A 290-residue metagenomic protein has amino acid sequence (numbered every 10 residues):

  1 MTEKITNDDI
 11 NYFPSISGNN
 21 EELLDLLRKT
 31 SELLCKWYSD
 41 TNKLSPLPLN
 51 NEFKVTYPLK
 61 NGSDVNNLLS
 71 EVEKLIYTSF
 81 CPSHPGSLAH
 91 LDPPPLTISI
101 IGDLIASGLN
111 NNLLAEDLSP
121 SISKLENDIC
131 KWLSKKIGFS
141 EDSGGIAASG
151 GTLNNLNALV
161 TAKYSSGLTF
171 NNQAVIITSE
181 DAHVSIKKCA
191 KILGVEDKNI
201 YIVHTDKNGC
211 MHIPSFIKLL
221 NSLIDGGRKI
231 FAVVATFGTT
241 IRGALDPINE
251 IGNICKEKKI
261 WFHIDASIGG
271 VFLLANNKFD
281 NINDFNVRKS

Functional and structural regions predicted by a protein language model:
T2-D142: N-terminal entrance/gating region of PLP-dependent enzymes' catalytic architecture
I10-I16, L109-D117, F139-I146, N171-Q173 (+2 more regions): Glycine- and acidic
S15, L59, S83, I105 (+8 more regions): Generic detector of intrinsically disordered, low-complexity, polar/charged segments
P95, L114-E126, A148, T152 (+2 more regions): Short acidic-aromatic active-site loops that bind/stabilize oxyanions
L153-S290: Conserved PLP-enzyme active-site core in the AAT-like
